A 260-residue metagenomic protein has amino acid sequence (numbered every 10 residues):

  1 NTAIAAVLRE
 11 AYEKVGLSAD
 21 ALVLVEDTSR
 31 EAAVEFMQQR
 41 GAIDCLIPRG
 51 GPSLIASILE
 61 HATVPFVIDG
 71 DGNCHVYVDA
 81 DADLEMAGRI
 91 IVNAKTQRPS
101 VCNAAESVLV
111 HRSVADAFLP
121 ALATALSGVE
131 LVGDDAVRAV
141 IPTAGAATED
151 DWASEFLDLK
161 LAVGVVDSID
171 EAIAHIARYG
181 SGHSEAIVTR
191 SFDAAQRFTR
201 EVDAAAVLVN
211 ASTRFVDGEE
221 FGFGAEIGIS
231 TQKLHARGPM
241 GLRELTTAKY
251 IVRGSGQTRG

Functional and structural regions predicted by a protein language model:
N1-E85: Rossmann-like NAD(P) dinucleotide-binding subdomain of oxidoreductase/dehydrogenase enzymes
A5-G16, R40, D44, A62 (+10 more regions): Structural signal for hydrophobic packing residues in well-ordered secondary-structure cores of soluble enzyme domains
S18-L22, P99-A104, E130-A136, S184-V188 (+2 more regions): Flexible, glycine/charged-enriched surface loops at secondary-structure junctions
R30, L84, A115, S168-D170 (+1 more regions): Residues at or immediately preceding the N-termini of alpha-helices
L54-K160, V209: ALDH superfamily catalytic-core signature
S107-V110, D158-D167, G182-V188: Short, well-ordered beta-strand elements within core beta-sheets of diverse protein domains
A121, I141, I169, A174-R259: C-terminal core of ALDH-fold dehydrogenases
